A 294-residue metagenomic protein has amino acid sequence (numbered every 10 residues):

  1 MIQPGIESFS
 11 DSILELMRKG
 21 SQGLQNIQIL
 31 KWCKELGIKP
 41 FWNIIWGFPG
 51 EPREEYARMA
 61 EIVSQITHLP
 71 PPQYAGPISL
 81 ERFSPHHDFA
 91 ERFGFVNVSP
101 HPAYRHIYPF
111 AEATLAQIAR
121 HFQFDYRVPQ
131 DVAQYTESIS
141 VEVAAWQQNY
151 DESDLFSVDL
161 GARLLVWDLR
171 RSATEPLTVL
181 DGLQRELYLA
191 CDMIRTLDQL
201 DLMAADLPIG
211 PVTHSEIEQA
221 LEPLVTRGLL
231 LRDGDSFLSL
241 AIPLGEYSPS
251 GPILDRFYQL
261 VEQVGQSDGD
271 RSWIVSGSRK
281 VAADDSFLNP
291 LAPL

Functional and structural regions predicted by a protein language model:
M1-L69: Conserved non-cysteine loop/helix-boundary elements of the Radical SAM core domain that shape
E54-L180: C-terminal accessory regions of radical SAM enzymes
G182-E186: Pre-recognition alpha-helix immediately N-terminal to the DNA-recognition helix within helix-turn-helix or winged-helix
L189-Q199: Short capping segments at the starts of secondary-structure elements
Q199-P208: DNA-recognition alpha helix
G210-T226: Short amphipathic alpha-helical interaction segments
E222-S236: A short, conserved structural fragment
S236-L294: Short, amphipathic alpha-helical interaction segments positioned at domain boundaries
